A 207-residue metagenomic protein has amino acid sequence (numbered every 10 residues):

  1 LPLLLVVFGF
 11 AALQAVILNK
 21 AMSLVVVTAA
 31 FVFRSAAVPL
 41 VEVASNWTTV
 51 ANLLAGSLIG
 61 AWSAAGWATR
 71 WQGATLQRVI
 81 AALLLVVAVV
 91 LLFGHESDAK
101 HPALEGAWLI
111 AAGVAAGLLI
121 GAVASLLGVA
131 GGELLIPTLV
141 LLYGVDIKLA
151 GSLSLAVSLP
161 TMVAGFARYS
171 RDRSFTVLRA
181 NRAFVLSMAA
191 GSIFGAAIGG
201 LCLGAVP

Functional and structural regions predicted by a protein language model:
L1, L126-T138: Transmembrane helix boundary and interhelical junction motifs in multipass membrane proteins
P2-V7, A11-A12, F31-S125, L141-L142 (+3 more regions): Juxtamembrane transmembrane-helix boundary motif
V16-V27, G151-M162: Transmembrane helix-bundle signature of multi-pass membrane transporters/permeases
V163-R171: Membrane-water interface of transmembrane alpha-helices
